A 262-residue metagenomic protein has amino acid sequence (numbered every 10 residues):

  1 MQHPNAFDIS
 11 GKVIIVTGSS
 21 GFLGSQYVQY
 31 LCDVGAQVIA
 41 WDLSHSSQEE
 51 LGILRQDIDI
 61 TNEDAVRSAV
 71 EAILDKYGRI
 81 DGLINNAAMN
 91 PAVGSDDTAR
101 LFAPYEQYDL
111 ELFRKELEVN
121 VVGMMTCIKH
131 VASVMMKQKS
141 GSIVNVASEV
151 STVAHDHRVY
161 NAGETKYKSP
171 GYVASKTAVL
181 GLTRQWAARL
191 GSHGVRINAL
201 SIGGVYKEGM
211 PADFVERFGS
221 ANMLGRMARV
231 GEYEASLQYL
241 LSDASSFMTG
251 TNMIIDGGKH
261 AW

Functional and structural regions predicted by a protein language model:
M1-D8, F102, A162, Q238 (+1 more regions): Short C-terminal tail/terminal secondary-structure segment of NAD(P)H-dependent dehydrogenase/reductase domains
A6-V38: Canonical Rossmann dinucleotide-binding motif of NAD(H)/NADP(H)-dependent dehydrogenases/reductases, specifically
N86-L101, G204, G258: Conserved NAD(P)H cofactor-binding loop of Rossmann-fold oxidoreductase domains
G94-R114, H157, F218: Substrate-binding pocket helix/loop in short-chain dehydrogenase/reductase
E106-L110, V144-A178, T183-S192, G204: Catalytic loop of short-chain dehydrogenase/reductase
G191, R196, M248-G250: Short, small/polar-rich loop/turn modules that mediate ligand/substrate recognition or access, typified
N222-Y233, A244: A conserved structural motif in NAD(P)-dependent oxidoreductases
